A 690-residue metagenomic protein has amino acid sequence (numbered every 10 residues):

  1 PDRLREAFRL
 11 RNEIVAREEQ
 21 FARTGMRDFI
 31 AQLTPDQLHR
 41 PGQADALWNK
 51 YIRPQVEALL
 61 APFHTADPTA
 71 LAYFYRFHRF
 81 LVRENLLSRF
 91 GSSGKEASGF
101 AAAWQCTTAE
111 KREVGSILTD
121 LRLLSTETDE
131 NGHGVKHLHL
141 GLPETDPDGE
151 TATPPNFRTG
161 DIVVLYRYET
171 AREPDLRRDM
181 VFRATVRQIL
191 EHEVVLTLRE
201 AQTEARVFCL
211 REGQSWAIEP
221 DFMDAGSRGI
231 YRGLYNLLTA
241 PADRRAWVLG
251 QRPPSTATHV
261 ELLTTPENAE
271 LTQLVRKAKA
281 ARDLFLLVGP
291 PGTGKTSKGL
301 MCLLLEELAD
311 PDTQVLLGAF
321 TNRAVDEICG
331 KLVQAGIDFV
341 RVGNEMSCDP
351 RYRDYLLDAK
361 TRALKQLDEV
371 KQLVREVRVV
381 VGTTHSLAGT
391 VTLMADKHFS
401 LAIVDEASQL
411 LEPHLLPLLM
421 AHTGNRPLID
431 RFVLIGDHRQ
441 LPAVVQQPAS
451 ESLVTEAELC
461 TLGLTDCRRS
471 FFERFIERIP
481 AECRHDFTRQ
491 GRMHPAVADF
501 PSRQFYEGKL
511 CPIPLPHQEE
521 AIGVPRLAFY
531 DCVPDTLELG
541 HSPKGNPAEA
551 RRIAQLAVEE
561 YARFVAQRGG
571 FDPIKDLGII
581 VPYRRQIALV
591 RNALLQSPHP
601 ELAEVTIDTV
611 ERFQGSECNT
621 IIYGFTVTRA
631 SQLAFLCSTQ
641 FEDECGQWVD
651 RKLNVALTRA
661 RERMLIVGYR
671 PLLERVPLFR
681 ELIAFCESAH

Functional and structural regions predicted by a protein language model:
R9, A16-R17, L33, G42-D45 (+13 more regions): Pre-ATPase regulatory/linker segments immediately N-terminal to the P-loop/RecA-like helicase/translocase core
E13-A171, P547, R551, A557 (+1 more regions): Accessory interdomain/linker segments of ATP-dependent helicases and helicase-like nucleic-acid enzymes that mediate
D146, H259-V260, P311-A402, V444-G463 (+2 more regions): Conserved P-loop NTPase motor core of helicases/translocases
P154-R158, K279, D283, V370-V377 (+3 more regions): Short basic/glycine-enriched coil/helix segment immediately N-terminal to the Walker B
E270, A281-L287, D312-T313, R378: Pre-Walker A (Motif I) flank of P-loop NTPase domains
A281-L303: Walker A/P-loop
T296-D310, E327, K331, M420-A421: Walker A/P-loop NTP-binding motif
D310-T313, T321, H385-L387, L393 (+1 more regions): Conserved helicase motor core of SF1/SF2 NTP-dependent helicases
